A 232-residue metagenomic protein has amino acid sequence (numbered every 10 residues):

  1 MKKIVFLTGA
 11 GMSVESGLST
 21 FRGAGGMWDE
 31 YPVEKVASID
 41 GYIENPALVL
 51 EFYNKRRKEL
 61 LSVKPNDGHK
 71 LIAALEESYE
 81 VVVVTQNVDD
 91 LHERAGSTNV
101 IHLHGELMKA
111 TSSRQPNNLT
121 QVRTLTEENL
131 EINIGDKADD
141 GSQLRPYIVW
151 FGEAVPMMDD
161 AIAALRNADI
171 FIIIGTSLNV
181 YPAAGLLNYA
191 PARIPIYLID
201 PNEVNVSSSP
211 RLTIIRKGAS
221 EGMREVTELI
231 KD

Functional and structural regions predicted by a protein language model:
M1-D232: Conserved catalytic core of sirtuin-type NAD+-dependent deacylases
